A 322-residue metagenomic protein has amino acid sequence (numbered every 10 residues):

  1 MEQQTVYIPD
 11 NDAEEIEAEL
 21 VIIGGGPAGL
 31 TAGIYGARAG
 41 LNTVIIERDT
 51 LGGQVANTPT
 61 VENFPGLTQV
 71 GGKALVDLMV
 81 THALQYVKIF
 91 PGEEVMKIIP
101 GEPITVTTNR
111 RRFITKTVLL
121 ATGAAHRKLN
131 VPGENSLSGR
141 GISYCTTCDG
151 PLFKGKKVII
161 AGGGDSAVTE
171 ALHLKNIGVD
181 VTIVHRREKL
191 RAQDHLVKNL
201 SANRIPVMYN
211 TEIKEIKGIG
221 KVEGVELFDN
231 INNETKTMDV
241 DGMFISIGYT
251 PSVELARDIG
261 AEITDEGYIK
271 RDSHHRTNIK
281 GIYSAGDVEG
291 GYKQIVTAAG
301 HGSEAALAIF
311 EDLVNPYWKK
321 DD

Functional and structural regions predicted by a protein language model:
E2, I16, A83-T108, R112-T115 (+2 more regions): A Rossmann-like FAD-binding core segment of flavoenzymes
E2-I16, N130, S136-L152, I247-T297 (+2 more regions): FAD-site-proximal beta/loop scaffold in flavoenzymes
D12-Y86, K156, S166-Q193, M208 (+1 more regions): Beta1-alpha1 glycine-rich phosphate/pyrophosphate-binding loop at the start of Rossmann-like nucleotide-binding domains
G24-G29, G123, G162-G164, G286: Conserved phosphate-binding and hydrolysis motifs of nucleotide-dependent enzymes
Q54, T115, K128-L129, V168-A171 (+3 more regions): Glycine/Thr-rich phosphate-binding loops of Rossmann-like dinucleotide-binding domains
F90-K154, A161-G163: Glycine/small-residue-rich loop that forms an oxyanion/phosphate-binding "nest" at active or ligand-binding sites
